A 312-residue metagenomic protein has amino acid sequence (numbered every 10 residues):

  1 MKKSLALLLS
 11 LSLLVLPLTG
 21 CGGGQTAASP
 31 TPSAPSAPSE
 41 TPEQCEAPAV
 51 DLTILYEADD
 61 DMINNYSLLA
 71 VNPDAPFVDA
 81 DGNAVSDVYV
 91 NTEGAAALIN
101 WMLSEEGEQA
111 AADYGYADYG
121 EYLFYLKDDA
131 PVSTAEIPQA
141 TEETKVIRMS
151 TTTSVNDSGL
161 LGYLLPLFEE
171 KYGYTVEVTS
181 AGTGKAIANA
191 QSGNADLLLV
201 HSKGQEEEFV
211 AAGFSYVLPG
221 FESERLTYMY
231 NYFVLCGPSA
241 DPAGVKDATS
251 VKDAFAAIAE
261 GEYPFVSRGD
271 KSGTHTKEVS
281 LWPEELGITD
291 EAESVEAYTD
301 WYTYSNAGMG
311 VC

Functional and structural regions predicted by a protein language model:
M1-S4, L8: Positively charged n-region of N-terminal signal peptides that target proteins for export
L9-L14: Hydrophobic helical h-region of N-terminal Sec-dependent signal peptides in bacterial secretory/periplasmic proteins
L16-G20: C-terminal motif of bacterial Sec signal peptides marking the signal peptidase cleavage site
G23-T175, G184, N194, P238 (+1 more regions): Exported/periplasmic ABC-transporter solute-binding proteins
D60-N64, L218-A240, V251: Short Pro/Gly-enriched coil loops immediately N-terminal to beta-strands
G184-Y216: Pocket-flanking alpha-helical
